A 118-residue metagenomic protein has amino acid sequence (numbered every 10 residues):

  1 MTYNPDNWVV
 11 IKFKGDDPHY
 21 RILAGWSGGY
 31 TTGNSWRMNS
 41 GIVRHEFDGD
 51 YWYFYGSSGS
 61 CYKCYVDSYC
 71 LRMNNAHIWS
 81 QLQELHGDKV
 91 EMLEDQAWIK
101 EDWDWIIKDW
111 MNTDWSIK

Functional and structural regions predicted by a protein language model:
M1-Y53, S60-K118: Cysteine-centric segments in proteins
